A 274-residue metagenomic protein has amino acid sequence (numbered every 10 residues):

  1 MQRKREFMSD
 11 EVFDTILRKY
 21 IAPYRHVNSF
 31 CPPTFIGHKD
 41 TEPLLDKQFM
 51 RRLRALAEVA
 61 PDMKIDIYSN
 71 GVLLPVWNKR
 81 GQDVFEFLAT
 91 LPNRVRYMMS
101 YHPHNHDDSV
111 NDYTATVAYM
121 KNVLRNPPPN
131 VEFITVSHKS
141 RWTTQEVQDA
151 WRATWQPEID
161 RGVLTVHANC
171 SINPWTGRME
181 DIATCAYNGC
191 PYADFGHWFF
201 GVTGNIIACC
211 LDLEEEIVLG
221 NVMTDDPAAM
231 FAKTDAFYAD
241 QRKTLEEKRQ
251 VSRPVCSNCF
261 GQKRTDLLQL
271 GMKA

Functional and structural regions predicted by a protein language model:
M1-E158: Conserved glycine-rich "GG(E/T)P / GGGxP" loop and the immediately following alpha-helix in the radical SAM core
F7-M8, L267-A274: Short cysteine/histidine-rich zinc-coordinating motifs and their immediately flanking basic loops
R125-V136, W142-T144, D149-D181, L211-K263: C-terminal accessory region of radical SAM enzymes
T184-Y187: Long, low-complexity intrinsically disordered regions enriched in serine/proline/threonine and often acidic residues
P191-D194: Short, small/polar residue-rich loop motifs at catalytic or cofactor-binding pockets
V202: Short, ordered coil/turn segments that flank beta-strands lining enzyme active or ligand-binding pockets
N205-I206: Hydrophobic "anchor" residues
